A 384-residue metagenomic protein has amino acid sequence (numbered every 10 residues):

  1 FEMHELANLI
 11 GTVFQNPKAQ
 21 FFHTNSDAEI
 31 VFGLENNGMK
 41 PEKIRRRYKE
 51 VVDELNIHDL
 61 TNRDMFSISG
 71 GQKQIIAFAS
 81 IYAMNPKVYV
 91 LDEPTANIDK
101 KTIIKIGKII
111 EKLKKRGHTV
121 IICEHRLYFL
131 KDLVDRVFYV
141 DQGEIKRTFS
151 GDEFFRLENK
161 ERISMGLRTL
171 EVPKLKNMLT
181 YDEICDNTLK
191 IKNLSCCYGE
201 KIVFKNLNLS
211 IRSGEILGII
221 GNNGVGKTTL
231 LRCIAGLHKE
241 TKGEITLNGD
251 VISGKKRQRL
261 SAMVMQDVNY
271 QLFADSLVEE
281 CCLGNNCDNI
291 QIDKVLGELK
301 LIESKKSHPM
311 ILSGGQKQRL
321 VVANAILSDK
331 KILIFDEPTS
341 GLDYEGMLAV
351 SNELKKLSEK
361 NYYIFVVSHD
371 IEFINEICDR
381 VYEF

Functional and structural regions predicted by a protein language model:
F1, L6, G243-R257: Conserved ABC transporter NBD signature motif
E42-L60, N289-S304: Conserved ABC ATPase "signature" region
D64-I68, Q72, H308-L312, Q316: Conserved ABC ATPase signature
Y89-D92, L333-D336: Catalytic Walker B motif of ABC-type/P-loop ATPase nucleotide-binding domains
E124-H125, S368-H369: H-loop/switch region of ABC-family ATPase nucleotide-binding domains
I220-N222: The feature captures the beta-strand-to-loop junction immediately N-terminal to the Walker
A235: Helix-to-loop junction immediately C-terminal to a conserved catalytic motif
